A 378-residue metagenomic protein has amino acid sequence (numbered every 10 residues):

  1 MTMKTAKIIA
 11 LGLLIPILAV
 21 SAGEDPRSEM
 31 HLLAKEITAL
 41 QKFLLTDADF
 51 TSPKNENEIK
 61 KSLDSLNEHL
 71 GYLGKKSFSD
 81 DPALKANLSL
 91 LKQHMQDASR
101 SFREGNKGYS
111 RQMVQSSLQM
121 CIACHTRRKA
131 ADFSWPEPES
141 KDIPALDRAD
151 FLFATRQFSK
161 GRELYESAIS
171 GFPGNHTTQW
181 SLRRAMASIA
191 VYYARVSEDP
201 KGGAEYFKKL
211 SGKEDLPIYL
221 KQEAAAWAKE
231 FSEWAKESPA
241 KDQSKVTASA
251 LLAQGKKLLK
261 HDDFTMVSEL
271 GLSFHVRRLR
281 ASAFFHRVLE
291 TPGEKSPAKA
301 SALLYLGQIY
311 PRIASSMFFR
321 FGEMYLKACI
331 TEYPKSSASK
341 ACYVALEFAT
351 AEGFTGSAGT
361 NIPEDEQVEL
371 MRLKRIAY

Functional and structural regions predicted by a protein language model:
M1-A10: Bacterial N-terminal signal peptides that target proteins for export
L14-S21: Hydrophobic h-region of N-terminal signal peptides that target proteins for export in Gram-negative bacteria
D25-L32, E36, F43, P53 (+4 more regions): Acidic, polar-rich low-complexity tracts and alpha-helical solenoid repeat scaffolds
A39-K42, Y72: The DHp (HisKA) dimerization/phosphotransfer helix of two-component histidine kinases, specifically the helical stretch
L45-I59: Membrane-proximal N-terminal soluble sensing/regulatory segments of transmembrane proteins
S62-L73: Extracytoplasmic ligand-binding sensor domains of the Cache superfamily
